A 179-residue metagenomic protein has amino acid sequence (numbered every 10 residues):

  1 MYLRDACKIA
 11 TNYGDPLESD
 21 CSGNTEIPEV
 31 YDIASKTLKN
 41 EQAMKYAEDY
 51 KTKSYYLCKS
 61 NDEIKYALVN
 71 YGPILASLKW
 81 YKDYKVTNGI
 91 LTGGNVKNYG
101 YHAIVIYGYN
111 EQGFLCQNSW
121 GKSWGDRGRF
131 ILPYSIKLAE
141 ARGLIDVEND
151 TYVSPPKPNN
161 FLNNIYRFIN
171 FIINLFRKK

Functional and structural regions predicted by a protein language model:
M1-Q117, K122-N159: Predominantly the structural core of cysteine protease catalytic domains
N160-K179: Short, low-complexity, charged amphipathic interaction modules
